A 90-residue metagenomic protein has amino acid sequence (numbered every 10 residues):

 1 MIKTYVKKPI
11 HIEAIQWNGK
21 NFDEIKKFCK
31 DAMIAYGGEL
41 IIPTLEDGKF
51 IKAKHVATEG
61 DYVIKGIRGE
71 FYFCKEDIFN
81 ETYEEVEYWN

Functional and structural regions predicted by a protein language model:
M1-I51: N-terminal domain-onset segments
K52-N90: Short, compact, well-ordered microdomains
